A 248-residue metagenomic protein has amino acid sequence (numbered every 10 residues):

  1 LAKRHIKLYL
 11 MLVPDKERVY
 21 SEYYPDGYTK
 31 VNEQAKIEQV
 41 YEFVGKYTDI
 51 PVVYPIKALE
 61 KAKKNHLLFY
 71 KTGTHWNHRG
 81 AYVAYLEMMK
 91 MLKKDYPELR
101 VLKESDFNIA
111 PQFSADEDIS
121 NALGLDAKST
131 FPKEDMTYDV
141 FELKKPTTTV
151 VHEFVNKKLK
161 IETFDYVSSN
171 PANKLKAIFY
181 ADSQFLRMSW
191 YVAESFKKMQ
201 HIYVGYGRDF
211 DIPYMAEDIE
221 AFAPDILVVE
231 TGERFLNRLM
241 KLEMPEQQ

Functional and structural regions predicted by a protein language model:
L1-Q248: Extracellular glycan-modifying ectodomains
